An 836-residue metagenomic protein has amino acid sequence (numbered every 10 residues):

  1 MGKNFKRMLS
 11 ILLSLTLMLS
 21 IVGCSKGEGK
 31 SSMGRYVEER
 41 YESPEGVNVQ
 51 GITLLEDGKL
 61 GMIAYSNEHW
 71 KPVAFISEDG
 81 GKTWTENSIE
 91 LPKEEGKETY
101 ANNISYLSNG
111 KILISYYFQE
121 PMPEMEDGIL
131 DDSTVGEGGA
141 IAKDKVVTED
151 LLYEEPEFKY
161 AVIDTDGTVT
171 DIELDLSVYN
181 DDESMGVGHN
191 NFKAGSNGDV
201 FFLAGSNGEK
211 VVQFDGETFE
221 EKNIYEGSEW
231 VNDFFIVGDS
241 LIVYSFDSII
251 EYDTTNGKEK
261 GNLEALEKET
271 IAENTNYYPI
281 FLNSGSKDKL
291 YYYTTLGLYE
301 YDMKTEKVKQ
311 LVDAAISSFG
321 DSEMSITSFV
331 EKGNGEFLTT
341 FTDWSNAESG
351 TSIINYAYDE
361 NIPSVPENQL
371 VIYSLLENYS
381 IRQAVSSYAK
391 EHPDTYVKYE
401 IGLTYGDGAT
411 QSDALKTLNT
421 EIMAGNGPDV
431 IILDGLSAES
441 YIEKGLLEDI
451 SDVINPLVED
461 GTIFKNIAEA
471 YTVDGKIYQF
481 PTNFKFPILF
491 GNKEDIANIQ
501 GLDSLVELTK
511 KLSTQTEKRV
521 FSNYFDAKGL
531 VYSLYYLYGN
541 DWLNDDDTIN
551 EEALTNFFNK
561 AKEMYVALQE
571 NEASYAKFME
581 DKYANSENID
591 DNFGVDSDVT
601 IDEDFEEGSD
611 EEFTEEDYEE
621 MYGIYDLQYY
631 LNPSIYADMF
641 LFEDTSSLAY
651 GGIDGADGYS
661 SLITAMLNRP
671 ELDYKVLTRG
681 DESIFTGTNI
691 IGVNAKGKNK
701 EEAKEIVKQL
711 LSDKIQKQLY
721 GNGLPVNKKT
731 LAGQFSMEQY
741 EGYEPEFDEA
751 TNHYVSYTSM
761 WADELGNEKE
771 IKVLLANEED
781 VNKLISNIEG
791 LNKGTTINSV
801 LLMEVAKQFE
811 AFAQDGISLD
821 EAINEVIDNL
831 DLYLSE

Functional and structural regions predicted by a protein language model:
S25-F75, D79-K82, G96-E98, I104 (+11 more regions): Conserved N-terminal structural module of periplasmic/extracytoplasmic solute-binding proteins
Y396-I463, D638-A649, A656, T664-M666: Extracytoplasmic "Venus flytrap"/periplasmic binding protein-like
G435-I488, A497-V506, P670-L677: Hinge/lid segment of periplasmic solute-binding proteins
S451-T462, N540-N559, V676-S683, D815: Short, solvent-exposed loop/beta-turn-alpha elements that line the ligand-binding surface or hinge of extracytoplasmic
Y478-T482, P487, V506-T614, Y618 (+1 more regions): Extracytoplasmic/periplasmic solute-binding protein
T514, K708-E746: Periplasmic-binding protein-like
Q569-E701, E705: Extracytoplasmic/periplasmic substrate-binding proteins
F685, E749-L830, L834: C-terminal capping/gating helix-and-loop segments adjacent to ligand/active sites or protein-protein/ligand interfaces
